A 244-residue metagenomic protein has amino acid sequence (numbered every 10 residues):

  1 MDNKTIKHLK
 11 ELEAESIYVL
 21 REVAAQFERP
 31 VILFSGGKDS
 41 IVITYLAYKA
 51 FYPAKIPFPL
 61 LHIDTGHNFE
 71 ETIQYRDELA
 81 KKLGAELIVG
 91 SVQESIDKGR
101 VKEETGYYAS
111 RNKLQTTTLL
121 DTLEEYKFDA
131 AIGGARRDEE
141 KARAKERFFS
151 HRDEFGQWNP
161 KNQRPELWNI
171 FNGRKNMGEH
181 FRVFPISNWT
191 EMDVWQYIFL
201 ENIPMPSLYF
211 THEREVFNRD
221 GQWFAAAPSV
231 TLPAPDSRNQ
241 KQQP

Functional and structural regions predicted by a protein language model:
M1-P244: Nucleotide-activated chemistry modules centered on ATP-dependent adenylation/adenylyltransferase
